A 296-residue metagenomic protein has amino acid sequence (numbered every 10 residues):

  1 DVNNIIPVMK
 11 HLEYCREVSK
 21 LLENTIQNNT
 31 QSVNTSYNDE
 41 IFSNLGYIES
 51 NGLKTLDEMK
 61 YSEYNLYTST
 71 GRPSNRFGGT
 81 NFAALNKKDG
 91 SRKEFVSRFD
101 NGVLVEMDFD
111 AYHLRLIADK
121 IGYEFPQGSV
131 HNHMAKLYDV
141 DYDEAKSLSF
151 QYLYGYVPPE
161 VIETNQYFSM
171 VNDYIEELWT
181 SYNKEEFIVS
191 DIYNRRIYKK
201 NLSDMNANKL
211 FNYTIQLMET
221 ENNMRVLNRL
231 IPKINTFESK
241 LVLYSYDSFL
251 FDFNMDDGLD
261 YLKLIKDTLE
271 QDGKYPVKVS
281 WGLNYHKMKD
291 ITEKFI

Functional and structural regions predicted by a protein language model:
D1-V140, N194-I234, K240-L250, N254 (+1 more regions): Acidic, glycine-rich two-metal-ion catalytic cores of nucleic acid-processing enzymes
N24-N28, F168, N284: A sequence-level detector of short, solvent-exposed, charge-rich linear segments
A111, D257, L283-Y285: Residues that cap or initiate secondary-structure elements
I117-D119, M288-I291: Short acidic, glycine/serine/threonine-rich loops at helix termini
K136-Y244, G273-V277, W281, K289-I296: Conserved catalytic core of nucleic-acid polymerases
Y156-P159, L250, D256: Short acidic, S/G/P-rich loop/turn micro-motifs used as interaction or catalytic elements
